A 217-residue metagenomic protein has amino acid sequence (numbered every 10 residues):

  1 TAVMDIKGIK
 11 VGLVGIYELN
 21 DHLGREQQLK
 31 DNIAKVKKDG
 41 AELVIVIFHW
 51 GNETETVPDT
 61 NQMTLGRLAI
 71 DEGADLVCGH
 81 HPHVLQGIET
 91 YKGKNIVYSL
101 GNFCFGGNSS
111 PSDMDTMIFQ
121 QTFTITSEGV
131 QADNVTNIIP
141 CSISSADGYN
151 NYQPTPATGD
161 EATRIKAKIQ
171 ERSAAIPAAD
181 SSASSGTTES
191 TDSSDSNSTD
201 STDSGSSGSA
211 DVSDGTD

Functional and structural regions predicted by a protein language model:
T1-E189, D214-D217: Acidic, metal/ion-coordinating pockets
S193-D217: Long, low-complexity, intrinsically disordered segments
